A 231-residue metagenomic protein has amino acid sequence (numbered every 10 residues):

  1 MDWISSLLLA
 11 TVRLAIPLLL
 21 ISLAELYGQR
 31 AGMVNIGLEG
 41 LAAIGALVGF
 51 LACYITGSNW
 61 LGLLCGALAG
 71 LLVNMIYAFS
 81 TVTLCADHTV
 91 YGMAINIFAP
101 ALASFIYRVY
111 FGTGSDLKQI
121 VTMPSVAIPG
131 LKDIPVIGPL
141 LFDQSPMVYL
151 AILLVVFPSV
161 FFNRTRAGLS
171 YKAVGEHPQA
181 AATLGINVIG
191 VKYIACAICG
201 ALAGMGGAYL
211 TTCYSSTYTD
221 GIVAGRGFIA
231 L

Functional and structural regions predicted by a protein language model:
M1-A10, W60, V136-M147, T217-D220: Interfacial loop-to-helix junctions that mark the boundaries of transmembrane helices in multi-pass membrane
S6-I55, L63, L68-T89: Single transmembrane alpha-helix segments in multi-pass membrane proteins
T11, A15, L19, L63 (+7 more regions): Residue-level signature of the transmembrane alpha-helical core of multi-pass small-molecule transporters
Q29-G45, V82-I95, S170, I194 (+1 more regions): Short, non-helical or kinked segments that cap or interrupt transmembrane helices
I55-T56, L84, I106-Y110, F161-R164 (+1 more regions): Helix-loop junctions at the membrane-solvent interface of multi-pass transporters, primarily the C-terminal
F79, T83-F111, L117-T122, A151 (+1 more regions): Pore- or pathway-lining transmembrane helices of multi-pass membrane proteins that form conduits for solutes/ions
P100-R164: Transmembrane helix-bundle core of multi-pass membrane transporters and related energy-transducing complexes
L140-Y218: Helix-loop-helix "hairpin" substructures at the membrane interface of multi-pass membrane proteins
